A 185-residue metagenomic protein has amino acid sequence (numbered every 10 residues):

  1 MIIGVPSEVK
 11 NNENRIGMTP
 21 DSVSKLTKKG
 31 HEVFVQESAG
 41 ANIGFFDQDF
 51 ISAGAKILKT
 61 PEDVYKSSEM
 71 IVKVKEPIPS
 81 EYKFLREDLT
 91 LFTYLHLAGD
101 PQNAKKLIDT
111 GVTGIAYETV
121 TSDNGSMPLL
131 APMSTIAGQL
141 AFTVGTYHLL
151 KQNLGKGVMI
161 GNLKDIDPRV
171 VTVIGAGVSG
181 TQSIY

Functional and structural regions predicted by a protein language model:
I2, E8, P77-V170: Glycine/serine-rich phosphate-binding loop and adjoining beta1-alpha1 elements at the start of nucleotide-handling
P6-S7, N11-N42, L154-Y185: Glycine-rich phosphate/diphosphate-binding loop of Rossmann-like nucleotide-binding domains
S24, Q48, E62, Y82-K83 (+2 more regions): Alpha-helical segments flanking ligand/cofactor-binding loops in enzyme cores
H31, A55, V112: Short phosphate-binding/catalytic loops that engage adenosine nucleotides
F34-I57: N-terminal beta-loop-helix "entrance" segment that forms/cooperates in small-molecule cofactor or anionic ligand
G54-S67: Short acidic low-complexity segments
E69-M70, T90: Structural motif
